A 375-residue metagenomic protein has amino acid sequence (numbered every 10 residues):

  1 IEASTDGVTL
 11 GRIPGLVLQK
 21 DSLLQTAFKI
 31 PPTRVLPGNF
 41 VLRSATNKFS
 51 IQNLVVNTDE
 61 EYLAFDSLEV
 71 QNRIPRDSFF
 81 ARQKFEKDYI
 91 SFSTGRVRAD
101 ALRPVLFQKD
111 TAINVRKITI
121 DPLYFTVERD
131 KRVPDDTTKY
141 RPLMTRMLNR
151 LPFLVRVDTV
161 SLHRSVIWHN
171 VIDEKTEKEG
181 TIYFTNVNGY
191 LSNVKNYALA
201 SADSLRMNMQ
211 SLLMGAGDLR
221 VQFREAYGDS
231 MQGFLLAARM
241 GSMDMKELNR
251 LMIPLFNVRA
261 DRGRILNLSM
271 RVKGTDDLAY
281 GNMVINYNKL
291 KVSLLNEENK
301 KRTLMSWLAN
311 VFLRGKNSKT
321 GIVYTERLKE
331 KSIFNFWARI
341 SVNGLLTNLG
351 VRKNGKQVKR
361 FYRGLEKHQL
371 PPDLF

Functional and structural regions predicted by a protein language model:
I1-E60, R141-F234: Elongated, acidic membrane-bridging lipid-handling scaffolds and related periplasm/extracellular "bridge/tunnel" systems
G15-L16, F40-L42, V70-Q71, D100 (+3 more regions): Extracellular beta-strand scaffolds
E69-N72, P122-Y124, V166, S242 (+1 more regions): Transmembrane beta-strands of outer-membrane beta-barrel pores
R76-Y89: A cross-kingdom feature marking solvent-exposed beta-strand/loop segments within repeated, beta-rich binding/scaffold
K87, T94, Q108-K109, I113-K117 (+4 more regions): Long, internal scaffold/assembly segments composed of regular secondary structure
A226, A238-R239, R250, P254-F375: Extended terminal
